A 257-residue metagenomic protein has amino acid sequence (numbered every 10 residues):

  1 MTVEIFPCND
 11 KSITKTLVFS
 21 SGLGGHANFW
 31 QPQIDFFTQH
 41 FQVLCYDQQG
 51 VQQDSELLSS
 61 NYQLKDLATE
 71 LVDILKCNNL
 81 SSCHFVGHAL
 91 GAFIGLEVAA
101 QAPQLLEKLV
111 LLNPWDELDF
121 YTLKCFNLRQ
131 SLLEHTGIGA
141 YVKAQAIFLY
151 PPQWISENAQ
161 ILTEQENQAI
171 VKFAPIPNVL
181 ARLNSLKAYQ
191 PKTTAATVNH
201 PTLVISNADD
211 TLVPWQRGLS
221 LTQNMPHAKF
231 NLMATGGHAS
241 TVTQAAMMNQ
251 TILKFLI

Functional and structural regions predicted by a protein language model:
I5-L57: Conserved HGGG/HGGXW glycine-rich cap/lid loop of the alpha/beta-hydrolase fold
L44-V86: Active-site loop/oxyanion-hole signature of alpha/beta-hydrolase fold enzymes
G87-G91, G95: Gly/Ala-rich beta-loop-alpha elbow adjacent to hydrolase catalytic centers
A100, E107-T136: Flexible "cap/lid" loop of the alpha/beta hydrolase fold
F120-T122, A140-T194: Conserved alpha/beta-hydrolase catalytic His-Asp/Glu region
V198, V204-S206, D210: Short beta-strand/loop motif that positions the catalytic acidic residue of the alpha/beta-hydrolase fold
T211-R217: Conserved alpha/beta-hydrolase "acid-adjacent" motif
G236-A245, N249: Catalytic histidine-centered segment of alpha/beta-hydrolase-like enzymes
